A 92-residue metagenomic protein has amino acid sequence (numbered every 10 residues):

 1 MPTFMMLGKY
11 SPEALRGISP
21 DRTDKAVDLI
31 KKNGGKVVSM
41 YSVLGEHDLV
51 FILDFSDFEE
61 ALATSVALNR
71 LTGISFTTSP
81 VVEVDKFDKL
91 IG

Functional and structural regions predicted by a protein language model:
M1-K32, K36, L44-H47, D88-G92: Short S/T/G/P-rich N-terminal loop/turn motif that feeds into the first structured element of a domain
K9, I52-D54: Short hydrophobic/aromatic beta-strand micro-patches that form the beta-sheet surface supporting nucleotide- or nucleic
E13, E59, D85: Short alpha-helical
L15-I18, L53, S79: Pocket-edge positions in alpha/beta enzyme catalytic cores
V37, G73-S75, P80-G92: C-terminal and inter-domain tail/linker signature
Y41: Residues forming the ATP-binding cleft of Hanks-type serine/threonine protein kinase domains
F55-V82: An amphipathic, aromatic/His-enriched active-site/gating alpha helix that lines ligand/cofactor pockets
